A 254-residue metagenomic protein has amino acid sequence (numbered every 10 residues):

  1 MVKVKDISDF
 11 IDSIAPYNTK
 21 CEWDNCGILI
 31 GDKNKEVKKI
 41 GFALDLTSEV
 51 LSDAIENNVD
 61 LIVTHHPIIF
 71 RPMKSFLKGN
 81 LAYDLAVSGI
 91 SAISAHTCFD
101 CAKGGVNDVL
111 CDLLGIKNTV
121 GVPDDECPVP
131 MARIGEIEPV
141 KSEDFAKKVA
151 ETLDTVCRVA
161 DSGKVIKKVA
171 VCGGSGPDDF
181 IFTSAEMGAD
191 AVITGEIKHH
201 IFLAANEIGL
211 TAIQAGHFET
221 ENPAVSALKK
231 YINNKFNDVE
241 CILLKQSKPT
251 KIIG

Functional and structural regions predicted by a protein language model:
M1-G254: Active-site catalytic microenvironments in core metabolic enzymes, especially phosphate/sugar-handling
